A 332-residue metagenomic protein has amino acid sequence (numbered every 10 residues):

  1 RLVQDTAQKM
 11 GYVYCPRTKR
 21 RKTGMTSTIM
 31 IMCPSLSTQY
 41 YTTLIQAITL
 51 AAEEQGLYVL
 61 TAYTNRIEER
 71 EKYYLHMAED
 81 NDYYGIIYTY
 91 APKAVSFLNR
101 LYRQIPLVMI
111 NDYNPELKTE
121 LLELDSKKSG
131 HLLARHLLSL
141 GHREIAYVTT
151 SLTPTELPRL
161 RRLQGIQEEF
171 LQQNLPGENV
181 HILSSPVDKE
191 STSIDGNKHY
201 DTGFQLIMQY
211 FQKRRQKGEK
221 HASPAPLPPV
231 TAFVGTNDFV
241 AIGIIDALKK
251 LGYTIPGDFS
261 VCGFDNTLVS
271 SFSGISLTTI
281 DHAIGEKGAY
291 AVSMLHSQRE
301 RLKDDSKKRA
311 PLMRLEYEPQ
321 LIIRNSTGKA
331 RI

Functional and structural regions predicted by a protein language model:
Q8-Y40, L44-Q46, Q55, A78-D80: N-terminal helix-turn-helix/winged-helix DNA-binding helices and compositionally similar short basic alpha-helical
T28, Y58, G85, I105-V108 (+4 more regions): Proline-centered loop/turn at the N-terminus of a beta-strand
C33-T43, T61-E69, L122-L132, V148-M208 (+4 more regions): Hinge/beta->alpha junction and helix N-cap segments in small-molecule ligand-binding domains
L50-V95: Central regulatory/effector-binding core of bacterial HTH transcription factors
Y84, H142-I145, T231: Short acidic/polar active-site loop segments enriched in Thr and Asp
T89-L132, L152, F239, D265-L277: Flexible loop/hinge segments that line or gate small-molecule binding clefts
F204-I332: Flexible loop/turn connectors
